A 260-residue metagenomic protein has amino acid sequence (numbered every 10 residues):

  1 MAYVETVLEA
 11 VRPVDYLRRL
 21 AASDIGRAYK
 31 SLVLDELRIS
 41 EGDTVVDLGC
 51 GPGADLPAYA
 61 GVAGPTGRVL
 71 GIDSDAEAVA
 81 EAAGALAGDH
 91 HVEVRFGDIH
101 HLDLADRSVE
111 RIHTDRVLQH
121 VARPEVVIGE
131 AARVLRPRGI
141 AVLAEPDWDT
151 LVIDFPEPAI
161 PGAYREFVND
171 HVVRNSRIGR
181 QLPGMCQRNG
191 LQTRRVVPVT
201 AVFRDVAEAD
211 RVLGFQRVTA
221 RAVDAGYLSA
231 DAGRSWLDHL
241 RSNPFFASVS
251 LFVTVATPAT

Functional and structural regions predicted by a protein language model:
M1-Y16, S23, R27: N-terminal, positively charged/glycine-rich alpha-helical extensions of SAM-dependent methyltransferases
S23, V142-V206: Conserved catalytic/acceptor-binding region of the Class I
D24-E41, A58: Conserved alpha-helix/loop element of class I SAM-dependent methyltransferases that forms part of the SAM/SAH-binding
V46, P52-H101: Class I SAM-dependent methyltransferase SAM/SAH-binding core
H100-R111: A short acidic, Gly/Pro-enriched loop at the edge of an enzyme's catalytic core that lines a small-molecule cofactor
E110-R123: A short SAM/SAH-binding and catalytic strip from SAM-dependent methyltransferases
E125-I140: A short glycine-rich, Lys/Arg-flanked "PGG" loop and its adjoining helix->strand segment in the class I
T193-T260: Conserved Class I S-adenosyl-L-methionine
